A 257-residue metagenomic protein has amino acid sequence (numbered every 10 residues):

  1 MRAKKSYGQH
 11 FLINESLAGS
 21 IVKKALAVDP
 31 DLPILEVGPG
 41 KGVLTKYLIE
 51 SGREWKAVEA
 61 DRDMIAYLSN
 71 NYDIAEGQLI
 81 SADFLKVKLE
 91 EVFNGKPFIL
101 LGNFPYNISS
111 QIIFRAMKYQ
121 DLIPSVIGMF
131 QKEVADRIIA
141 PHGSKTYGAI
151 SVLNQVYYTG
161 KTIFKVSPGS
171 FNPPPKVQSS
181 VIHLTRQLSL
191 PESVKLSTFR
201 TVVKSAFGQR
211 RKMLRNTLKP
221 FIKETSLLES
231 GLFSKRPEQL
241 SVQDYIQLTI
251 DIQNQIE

Functional and structural regions predicted by a protein language model:
M1-S205, Q243-I250, E257: Catalytic cores of RNA-modifying enzymes
R186, V203-E257: C-terminal lobe and adjacent flexible extensions of AdoMet/dcAdoMet transferase-like proteins
